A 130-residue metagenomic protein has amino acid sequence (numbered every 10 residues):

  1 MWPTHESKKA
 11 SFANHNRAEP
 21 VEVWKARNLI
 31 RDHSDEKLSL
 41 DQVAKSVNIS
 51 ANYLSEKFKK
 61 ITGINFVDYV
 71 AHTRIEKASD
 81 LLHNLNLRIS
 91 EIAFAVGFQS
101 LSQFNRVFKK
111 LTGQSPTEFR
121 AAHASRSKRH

Functional and structural regions predicted by a protein language model:
M1-N14, Y53-S55: An amphipathic alpha-helical interaction segment
F12, N16, P20, L40 (+1 more regions): Conserved phosphate/pyrophosphate-binding and hydrolysis machinery centered on Walker-type P-loop NTPases, extending
W24-D32, K37-D41, K60-S100, A121-H130: Terminal helix-turn-helix DNA-binding modules in bacterial transcription factors
V47, L54, F58, V96-G97: Core residues of bacterial helix-turn-helix
L54, F58, Q103-F104, F108: Short hydrophobic/aromatic patch on the recognition helix
R106-H130: …primarily DNA-binding HTH/wHTH and HhH modules…
